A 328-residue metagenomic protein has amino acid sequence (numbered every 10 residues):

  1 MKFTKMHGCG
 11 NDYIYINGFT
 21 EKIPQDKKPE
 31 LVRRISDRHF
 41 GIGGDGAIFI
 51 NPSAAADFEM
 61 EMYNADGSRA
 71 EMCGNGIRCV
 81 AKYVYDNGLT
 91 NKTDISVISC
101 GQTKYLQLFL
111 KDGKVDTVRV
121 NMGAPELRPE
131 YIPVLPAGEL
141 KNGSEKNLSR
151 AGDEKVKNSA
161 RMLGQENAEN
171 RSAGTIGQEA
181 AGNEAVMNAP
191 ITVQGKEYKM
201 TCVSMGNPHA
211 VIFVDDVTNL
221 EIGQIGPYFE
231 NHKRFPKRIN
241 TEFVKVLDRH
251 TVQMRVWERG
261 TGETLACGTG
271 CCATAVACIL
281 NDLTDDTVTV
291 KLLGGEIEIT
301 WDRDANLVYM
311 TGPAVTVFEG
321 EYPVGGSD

Functional and structural regions predicted by a protein language model:
M1-K114, N142, G164, A210-D328: A glycine-rich beta-to-alpha transition motif near the start of alpha/beta enzyme domains, typified by
S99-R150, G174-N207, V211-F213, T300-D328: ATP-dependent small-molecule kinase catalytic core of the GHMP/sugar-kinase superfamily and closely related
N147, D153, N158, N167-N170: Intrinsic-disorder-associated, low-complexity terminal segments enriched in Asp/Asn/His/Tyr and depleted of Lys/Arg
R161-G164, E169-E179: Small-residue-biased low-complexity repeat regions
